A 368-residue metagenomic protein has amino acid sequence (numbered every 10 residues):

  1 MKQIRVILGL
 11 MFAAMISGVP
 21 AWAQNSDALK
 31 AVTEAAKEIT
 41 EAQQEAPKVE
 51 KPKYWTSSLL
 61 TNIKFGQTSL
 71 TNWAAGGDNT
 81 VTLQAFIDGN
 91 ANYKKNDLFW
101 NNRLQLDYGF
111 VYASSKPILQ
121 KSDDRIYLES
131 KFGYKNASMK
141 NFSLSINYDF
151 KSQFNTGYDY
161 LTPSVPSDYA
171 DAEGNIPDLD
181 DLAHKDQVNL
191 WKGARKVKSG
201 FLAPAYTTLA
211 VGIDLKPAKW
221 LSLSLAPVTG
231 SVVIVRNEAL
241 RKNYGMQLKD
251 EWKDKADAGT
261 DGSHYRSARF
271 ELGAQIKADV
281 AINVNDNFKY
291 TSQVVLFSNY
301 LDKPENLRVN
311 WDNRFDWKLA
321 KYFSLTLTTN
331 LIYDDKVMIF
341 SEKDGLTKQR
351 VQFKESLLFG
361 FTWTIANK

Functional and structural regions predicted by a protein language model:
P20-S57: Sec-dependent signal peptide cleavage junction
L59, I63-F65, A85-Y93, L128-Y134 (+7 more regions): Residues on the lipid-exposed face of transmembrane beta-strands in outer-membrane beta-barrel proteins
I63-S69, K95-D97, L106-Y112, Y148-Y158 (+4 more regions): Transmembrane beta-strands of outer-membrane beta-barrel pores
K64-F86, S114-I118: Surface-exposed strand-loop-strand hairpins of Gram-negative outer-membrane beta-barrel proteins
N79-A85, S122-L128, A203-T207, A268-A274 (+2 more regions): Residues that define the transmembrane beta-barrel architecture of outer-membrane proteins
D97-W100, M139-S143, W220-L223, N287-Y290 (+2 more regions): Repeated loop/turn-to-beta-strand initiation elements of outer-membrane beta-barrel proteins
S122-G273: Outer-membrane pore/translocation modules
Q352-K368: Outer-membrane beta-barrel "beta-signal"
